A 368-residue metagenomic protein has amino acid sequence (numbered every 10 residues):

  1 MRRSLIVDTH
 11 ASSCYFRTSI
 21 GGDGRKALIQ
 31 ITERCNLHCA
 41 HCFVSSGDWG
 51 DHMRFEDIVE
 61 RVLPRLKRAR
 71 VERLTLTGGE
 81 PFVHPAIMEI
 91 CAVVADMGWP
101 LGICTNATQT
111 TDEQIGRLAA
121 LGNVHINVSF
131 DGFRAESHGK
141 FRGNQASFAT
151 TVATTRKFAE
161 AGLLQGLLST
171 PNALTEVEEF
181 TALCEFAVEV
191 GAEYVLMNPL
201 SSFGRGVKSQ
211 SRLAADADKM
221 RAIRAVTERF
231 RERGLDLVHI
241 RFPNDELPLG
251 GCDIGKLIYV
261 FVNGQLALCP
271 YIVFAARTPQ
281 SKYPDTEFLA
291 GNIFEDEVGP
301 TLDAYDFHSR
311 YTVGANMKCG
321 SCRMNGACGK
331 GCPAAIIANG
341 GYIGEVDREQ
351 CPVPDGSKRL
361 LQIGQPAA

Functional and structural regions predicted by a protein language model:
M1-G21, N263, C269, F274-F288 (+1 more regions): Radical SAM enzyme core and accessory elements
R2-G122: Conserved alpha-helical substructure of the radical SAM core
N36, P81-V83, A107-D112, V124 (+4 more regions): Conserved radical SAM core fold
H38, V262-N263: Residue-level recognition of short loop/turn positions
S45-H52, K140-A146, Q210-A214, A338: Short glycine-enriched, charge-decorated loop/helix-capping segments at active-site entrances that position
A69-T75, A95-G102, N123-N127, A149-I240: Conserved C-terminal portion of the radical SAM core fold that forms the substrate/S-adenosylmethionine-binding
A217-D245, I272-R323: C-terminal accessory region of radical SAM enzymes
G250-G255: Short, small/polar residue-rich loop motifs at catalytic or cofactor-binding pockets
